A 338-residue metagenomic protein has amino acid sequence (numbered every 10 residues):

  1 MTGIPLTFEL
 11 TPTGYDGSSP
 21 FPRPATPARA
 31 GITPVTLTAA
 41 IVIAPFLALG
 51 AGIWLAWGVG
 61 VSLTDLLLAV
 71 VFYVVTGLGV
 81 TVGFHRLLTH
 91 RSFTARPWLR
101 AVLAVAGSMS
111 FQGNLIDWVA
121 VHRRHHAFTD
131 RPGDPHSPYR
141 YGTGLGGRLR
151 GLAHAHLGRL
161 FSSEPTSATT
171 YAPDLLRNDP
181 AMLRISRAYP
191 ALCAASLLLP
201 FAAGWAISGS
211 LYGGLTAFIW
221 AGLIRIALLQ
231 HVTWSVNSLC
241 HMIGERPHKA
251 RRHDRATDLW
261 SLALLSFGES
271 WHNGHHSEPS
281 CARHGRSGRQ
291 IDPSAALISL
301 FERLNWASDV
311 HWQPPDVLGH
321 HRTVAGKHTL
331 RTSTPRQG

Functional and structural regions predicted by a protein language model:
M1, H275-H276: Short conserved micro-motifs at the rims of enzyme active sites and ligand-binding pockets
M1-W234, L239, C281-G338: Non-catalytic, topology-defining segments of multipass membrane proteins
S92, M242-P247: Helix-loop boundary elements of multi-pass alpha-helical membrane proteins
A172-P180, E245-W271, E278: Active-site-proximal inter-transmembrane loops
